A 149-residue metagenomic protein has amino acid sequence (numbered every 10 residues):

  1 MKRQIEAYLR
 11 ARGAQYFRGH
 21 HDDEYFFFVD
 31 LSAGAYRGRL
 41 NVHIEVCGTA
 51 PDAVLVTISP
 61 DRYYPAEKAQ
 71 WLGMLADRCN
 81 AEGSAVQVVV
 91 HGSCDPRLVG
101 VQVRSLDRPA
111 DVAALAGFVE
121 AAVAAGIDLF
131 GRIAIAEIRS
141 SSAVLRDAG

Functional and structural regions predicted by a protein language model:
M1-N41: Charge-rich, low-complexity N-terminal segments
Y8, R12, M74-E82, F118-R132: Conserved short hydrophobic interaction patches
F17-D23, G48-A50, V90-R97: Short, ordered beta-strand-loop transition motifs
D22-S32, V56, D95-V103: Generic recognition of long tandem-repeat/solenoid scaffolds
L31-A66: Long, continuous compositionally biased terminal/linker segments
V54-L98: Short, internal acidic amphipathic alpha-helical interface segments that mediate docking to partner proteins
A85-E120, G131-A134: Well-ordered alpha/beta subsegment
A134-G149: Short, highly charged C-terminal tails/helix-capping segments
